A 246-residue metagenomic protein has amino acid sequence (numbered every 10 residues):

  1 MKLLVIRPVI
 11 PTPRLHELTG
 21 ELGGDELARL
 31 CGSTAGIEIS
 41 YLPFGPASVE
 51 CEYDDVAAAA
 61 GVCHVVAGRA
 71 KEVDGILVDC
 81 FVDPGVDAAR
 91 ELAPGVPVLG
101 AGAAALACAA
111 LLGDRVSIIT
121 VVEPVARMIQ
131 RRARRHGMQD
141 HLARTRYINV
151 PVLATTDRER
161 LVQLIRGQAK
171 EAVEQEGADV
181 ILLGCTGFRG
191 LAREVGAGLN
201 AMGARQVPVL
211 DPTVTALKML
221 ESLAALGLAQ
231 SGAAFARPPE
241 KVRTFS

Functional and structural regions predicted by a protein language model:
M1-A57, V121-R158: N-terminal glycine-rich anion-binding loop in soluble enzyme alpha/beta folds
C51-K71, R160-Q168: Glycine-rich, highly charged phosphate/nucleotide-binding loops
V62-L112, I118: Glycine/small-residue-rich loop that forms an oxyanion/phosphate-binding "nest" at active or ligand-binding sites
P94-L99, R193-P212: Short acidic, glycine/proline-enriched helix-loop-strand junctions
A101-L106, V121-P124, T213-T215: Short, acidic/turn-prone active-site loops that include or flank metal/cofactor- and phosphate-binding residues
Q130-E194, G198: Active-site rim beta-loop-alpha module in soluble metabolic enzymes
R205-A229: Short, flexible loop segments at boundaries between secondary-structure elements
A234-S246: A short, charged, Gly/Pro-tolerant segment at domain boundaries
